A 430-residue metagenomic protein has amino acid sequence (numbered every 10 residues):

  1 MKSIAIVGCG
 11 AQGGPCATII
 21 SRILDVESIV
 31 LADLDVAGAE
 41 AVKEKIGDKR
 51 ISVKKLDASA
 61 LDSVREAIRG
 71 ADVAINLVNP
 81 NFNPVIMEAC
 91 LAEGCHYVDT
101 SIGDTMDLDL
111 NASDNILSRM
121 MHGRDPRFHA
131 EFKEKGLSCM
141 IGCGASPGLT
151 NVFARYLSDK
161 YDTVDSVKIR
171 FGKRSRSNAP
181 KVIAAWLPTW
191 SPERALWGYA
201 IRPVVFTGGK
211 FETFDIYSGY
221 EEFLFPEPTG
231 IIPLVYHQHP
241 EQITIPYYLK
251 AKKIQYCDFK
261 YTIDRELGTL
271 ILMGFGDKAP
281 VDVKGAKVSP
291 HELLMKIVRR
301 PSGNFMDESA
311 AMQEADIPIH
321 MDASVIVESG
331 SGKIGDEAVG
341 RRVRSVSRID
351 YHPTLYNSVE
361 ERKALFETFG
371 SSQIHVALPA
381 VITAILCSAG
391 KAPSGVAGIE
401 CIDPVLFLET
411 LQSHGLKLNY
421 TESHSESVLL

Functional and structural regions predicted by a protein language model:
I4-G8: Conserved N-terminal Rossmann-fold NAD(P)-binding element of oxidoreductases
Q12-G13: Hydrophobic/small residue at the entry helix of a nucleotide-binding pocket
L34-G38: Helix N-cap at the beta1-alpha1 junction of Rossmann-like dinucleotide-binding domains, i.e., the first residues
G47-A60: Rossmann-fold cofactor-recognition segment
A58-G70: Conserved Rossmann-fold cofactor-binding substructure of NAD(P)-dependent oxidoreductases
D72-N76, Y97-D99: N-terminal Rossmann-like NAD(P) cofactor-binding module of classical short-chain dehydrogenase/reductase
S101-L137: Rossmann-fold NAD(P)-binding glycine/threonine-rich loop
D159-L430: C-terminal catalytic/substrate-binding lobe primarily of soluble NAD(P)-dependent oxidoreductases
